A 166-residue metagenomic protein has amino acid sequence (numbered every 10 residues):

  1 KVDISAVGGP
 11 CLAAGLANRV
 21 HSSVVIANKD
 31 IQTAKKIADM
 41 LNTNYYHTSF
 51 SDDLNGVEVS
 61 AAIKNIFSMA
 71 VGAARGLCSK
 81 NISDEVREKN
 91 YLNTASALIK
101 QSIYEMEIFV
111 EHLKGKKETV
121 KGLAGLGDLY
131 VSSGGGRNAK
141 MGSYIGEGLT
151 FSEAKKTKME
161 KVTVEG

Functional and structural regions predicted by a protein language model:
K1-C11: Rossmann-fold NAD(P)-binding glycine/threonine-rich loop
V2-D3, H21-E118: Internal alpha-helical scaffold of NAD(P)-dependent oxidoreductase catalytic cores
V7, S51-D53, L123: Conserved beta-strand termini and adjacent loop/short-helix elements that scaffold enzyme active sites in alpha/beta
L12-A13, F67: Polybasic, low-complexity association/targeting segments
L16-V20, G135: Short acidic, glycine/serine/threonine-rich loops at helix termini
G115, T119-S143: Internal helical hairpin/lid segments
R137-G166: Divalent-cation-assisted or electrostatically stabilized phosphate/pyrophosphate-binding catalytic cores
